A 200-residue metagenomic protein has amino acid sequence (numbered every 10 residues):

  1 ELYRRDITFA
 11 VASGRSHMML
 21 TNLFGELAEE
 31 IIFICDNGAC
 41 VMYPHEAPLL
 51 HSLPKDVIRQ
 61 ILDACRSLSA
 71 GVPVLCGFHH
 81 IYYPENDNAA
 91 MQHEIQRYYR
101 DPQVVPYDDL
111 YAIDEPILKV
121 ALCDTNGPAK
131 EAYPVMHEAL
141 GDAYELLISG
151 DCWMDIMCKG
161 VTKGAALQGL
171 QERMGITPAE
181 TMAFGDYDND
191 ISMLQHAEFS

Functional and structural regions predicted by a protein language model:
E1, R5, P106-Y107, A197-S200: Short, intrinsically disordered, charge-balanced linker/junction segments flanking boundaries in proteins
E1-M91: Active-site phosphate-binding/coordination module
D6-A10, E29-I31, K119, A179-E180 (+1 more regions): Short active-site oxyanion
N37-G38, F184-G185, F199: Glycine-rich beta-strand-to-loop/alpha-helix junction loops that act as flexible
A64, S69-H196: Conserved acidic, metal-coordinating active-site core of Asp-based, Mg2+-dependent phosphoryl-transfer enzymes
